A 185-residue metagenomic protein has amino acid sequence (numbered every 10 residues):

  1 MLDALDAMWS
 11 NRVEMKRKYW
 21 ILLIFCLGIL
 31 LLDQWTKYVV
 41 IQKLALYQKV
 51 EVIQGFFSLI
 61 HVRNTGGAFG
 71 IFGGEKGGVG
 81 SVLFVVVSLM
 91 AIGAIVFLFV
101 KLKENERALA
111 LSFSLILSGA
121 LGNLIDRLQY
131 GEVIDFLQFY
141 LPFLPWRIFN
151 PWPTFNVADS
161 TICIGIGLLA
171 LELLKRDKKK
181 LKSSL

Functional and structural regions predicted by a protein language model:
L2-L185: Alpha-helical transmembrane bundles and membrane-interface segments of multipass inner-membrane proteins
